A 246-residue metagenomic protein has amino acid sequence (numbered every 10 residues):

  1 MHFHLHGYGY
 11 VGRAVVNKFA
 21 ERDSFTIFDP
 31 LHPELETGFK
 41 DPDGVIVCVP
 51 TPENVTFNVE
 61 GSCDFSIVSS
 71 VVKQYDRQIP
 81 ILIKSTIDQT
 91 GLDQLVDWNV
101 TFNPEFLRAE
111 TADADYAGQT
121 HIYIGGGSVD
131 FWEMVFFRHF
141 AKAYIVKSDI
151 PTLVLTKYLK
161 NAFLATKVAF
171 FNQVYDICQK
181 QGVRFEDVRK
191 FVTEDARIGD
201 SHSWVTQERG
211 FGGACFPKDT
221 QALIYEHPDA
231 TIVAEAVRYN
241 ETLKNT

Functional and structural regions predicted by a protein language model:
M1-G44: NAD(P)+-binding Rossmann beta1-loop-alpha1 motif at the extreme N-terminus of oxidoreductases
N17-E21, K73, Y225: Short, well-ordered alpha-helices that flank and scaffold nucleotide-derived cofactor binding pockets
S24-T26, N99, A143-Y144, T231: Conserved beta-strand segments of alpha/beta enzyme cores
F28-P30, T101-N103, K147-I150, F191 (+1 more regions): Conserved beta-strand termini and adjacent loop/short-helix elements that scaffold enzyme active sites in alpha/beta
P33-P80: Rossmann-like NAD(P)-binding element
V49, P80-V154, L223: Rossmann-fold dinucleotide-binding core
V154, A169-T246: Interdomain hinge/lid region at the active-site interface of Rossmann-like NAD(P)-dependent oxidoreductases
K160, L164-V168: Short-chain dehydrogenase/reductase
